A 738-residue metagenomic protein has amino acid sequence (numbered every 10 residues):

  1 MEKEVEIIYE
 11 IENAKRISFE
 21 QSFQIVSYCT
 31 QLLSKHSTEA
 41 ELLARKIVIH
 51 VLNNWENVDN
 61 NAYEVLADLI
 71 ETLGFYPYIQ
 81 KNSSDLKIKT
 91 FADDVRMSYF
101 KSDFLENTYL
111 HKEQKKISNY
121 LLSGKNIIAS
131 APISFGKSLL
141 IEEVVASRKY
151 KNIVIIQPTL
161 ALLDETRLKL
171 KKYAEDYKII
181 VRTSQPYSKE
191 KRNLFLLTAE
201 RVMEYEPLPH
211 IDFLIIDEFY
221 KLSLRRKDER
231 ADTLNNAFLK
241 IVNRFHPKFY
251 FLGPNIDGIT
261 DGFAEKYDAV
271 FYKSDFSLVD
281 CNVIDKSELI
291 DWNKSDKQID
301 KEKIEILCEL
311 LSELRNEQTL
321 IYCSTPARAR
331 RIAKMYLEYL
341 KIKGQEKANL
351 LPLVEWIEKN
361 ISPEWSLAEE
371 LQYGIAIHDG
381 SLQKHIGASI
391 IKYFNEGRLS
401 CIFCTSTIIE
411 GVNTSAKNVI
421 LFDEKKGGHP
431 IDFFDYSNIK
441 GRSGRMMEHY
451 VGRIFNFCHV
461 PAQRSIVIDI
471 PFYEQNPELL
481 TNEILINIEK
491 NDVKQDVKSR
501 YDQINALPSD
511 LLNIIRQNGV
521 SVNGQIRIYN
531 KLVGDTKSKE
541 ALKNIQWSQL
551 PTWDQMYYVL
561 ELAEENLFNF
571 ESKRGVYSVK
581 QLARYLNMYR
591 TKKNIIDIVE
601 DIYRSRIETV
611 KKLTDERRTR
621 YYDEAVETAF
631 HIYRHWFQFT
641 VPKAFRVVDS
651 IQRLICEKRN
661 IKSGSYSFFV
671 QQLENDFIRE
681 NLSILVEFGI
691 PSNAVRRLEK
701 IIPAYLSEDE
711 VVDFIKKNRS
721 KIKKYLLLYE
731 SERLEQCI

Functional and structural regions predicted by a protein language model:
M1-I738: N-terminal helicase ATP-binding lobe
